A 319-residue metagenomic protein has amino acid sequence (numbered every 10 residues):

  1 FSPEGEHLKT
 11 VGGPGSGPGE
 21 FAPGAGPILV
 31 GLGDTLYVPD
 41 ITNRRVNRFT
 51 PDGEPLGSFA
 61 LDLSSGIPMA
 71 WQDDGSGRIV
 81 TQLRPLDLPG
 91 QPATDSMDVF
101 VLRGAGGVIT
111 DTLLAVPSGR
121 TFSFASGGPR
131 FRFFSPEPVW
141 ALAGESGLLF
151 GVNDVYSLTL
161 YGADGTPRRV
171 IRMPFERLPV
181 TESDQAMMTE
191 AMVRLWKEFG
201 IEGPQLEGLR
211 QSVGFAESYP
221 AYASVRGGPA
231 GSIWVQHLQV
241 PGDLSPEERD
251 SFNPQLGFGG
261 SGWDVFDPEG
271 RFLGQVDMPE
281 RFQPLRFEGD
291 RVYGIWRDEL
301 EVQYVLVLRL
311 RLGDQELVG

Functional and structural regions predicted by a protein language model:
F1-G319: Eukaryotic scaffold repeat domains enriched in small/polar residues
